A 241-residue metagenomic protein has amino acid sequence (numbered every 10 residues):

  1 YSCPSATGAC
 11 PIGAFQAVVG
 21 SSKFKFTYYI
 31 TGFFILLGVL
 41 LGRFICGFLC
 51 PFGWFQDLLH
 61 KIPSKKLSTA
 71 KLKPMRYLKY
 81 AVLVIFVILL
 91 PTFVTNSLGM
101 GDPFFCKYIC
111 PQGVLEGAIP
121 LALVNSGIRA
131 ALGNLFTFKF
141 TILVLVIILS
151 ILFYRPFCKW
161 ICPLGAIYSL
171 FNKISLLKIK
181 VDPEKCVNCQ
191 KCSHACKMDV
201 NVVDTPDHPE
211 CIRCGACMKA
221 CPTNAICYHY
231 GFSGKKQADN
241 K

Functional and structural regions predicted by a protein language model:
Y1-V203, P209-K241: Non-ligating segments of multi-cofactor redox enzymes
